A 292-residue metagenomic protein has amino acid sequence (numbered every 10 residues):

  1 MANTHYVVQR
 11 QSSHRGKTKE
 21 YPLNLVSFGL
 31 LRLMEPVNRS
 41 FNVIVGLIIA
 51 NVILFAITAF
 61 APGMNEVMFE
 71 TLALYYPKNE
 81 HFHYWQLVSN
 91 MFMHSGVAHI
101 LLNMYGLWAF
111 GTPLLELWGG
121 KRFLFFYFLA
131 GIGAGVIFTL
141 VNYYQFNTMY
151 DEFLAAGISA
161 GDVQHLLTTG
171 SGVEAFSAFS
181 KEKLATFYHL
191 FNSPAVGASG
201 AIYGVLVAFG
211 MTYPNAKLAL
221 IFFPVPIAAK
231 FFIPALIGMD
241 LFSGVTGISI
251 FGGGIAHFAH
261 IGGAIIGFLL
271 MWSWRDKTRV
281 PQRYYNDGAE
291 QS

Functional and structural regions predicted by a protein language model:
A2-S292: A detector for small-residue-rich transmembrane helices and their helix-helix packing motifs
